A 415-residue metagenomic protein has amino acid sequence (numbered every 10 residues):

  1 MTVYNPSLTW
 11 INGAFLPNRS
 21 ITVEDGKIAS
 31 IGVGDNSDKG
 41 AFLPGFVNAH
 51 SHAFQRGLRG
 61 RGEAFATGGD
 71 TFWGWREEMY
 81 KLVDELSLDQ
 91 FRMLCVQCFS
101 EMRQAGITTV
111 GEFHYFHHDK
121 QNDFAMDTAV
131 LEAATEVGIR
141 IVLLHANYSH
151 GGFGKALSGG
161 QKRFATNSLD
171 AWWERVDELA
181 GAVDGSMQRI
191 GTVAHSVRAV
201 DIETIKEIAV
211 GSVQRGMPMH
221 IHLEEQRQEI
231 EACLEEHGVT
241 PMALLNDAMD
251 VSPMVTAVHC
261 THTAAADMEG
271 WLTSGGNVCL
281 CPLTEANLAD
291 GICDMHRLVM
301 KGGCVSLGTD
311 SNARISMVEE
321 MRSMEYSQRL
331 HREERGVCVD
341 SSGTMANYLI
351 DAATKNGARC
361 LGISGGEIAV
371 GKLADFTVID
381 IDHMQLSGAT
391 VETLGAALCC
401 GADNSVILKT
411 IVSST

Functional and structural regions predicted by a protein language model:
M1-G34, A41-F42: N-terminal metal-binding scaffold of metallo-dependent hydrolase/deaminase domains
P44-R56, P218-R227: Histidine-centered catalytic micro-motifs
G57-F91, N122, H150-L169, R227-S252 (+2 more regions): Active-site gating loops and adjacent loop-to-helix segments of metal-dependent hydrolytic enzymes
R61-R140, A171-G185: Alpha-helical scaffold segments that flank or form the walls of functional sites
D119-V258: Metal-coordinating catalytic core of metallo-dependent amide/deamination hydrolases
S212-P218, D250-P253, G270-C279, M300-V305 (+1 more regions): Glycine-enriched alpha-helix->loop->beta-strand junction motifs that scaffold or abut catalytic
D247-D250, H296-Q385: His/Asp/Glu-enriched, well-ordered alpha-helical/loop segment that forms or immediately abuts the divalent-metal
L373-T415: C-terminal cap of metal-dependent C-N hydrolases
